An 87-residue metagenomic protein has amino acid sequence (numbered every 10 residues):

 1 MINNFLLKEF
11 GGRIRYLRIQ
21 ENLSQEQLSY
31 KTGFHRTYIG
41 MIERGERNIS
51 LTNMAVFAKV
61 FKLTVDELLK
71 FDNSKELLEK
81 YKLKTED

Functional and structural regions predicted by a protein language model:
M1-E9, L77-K80: A detector for short, charged/polar N-terminal pre-domain segments
G12-Q27, K31, K82-K84: Short basic helix-loop element that most often maps to the first helix and adjoining turn of HTH DNA-binding modules
I14, L28-S29, I39-I42, L68: Conserved hydrophobic/aromatic packing and binding residues within compact polymer-binding modules
I14, Q25, R36, L51-M54: Helix-turn-helix DNA-binding elements, focusing on the entry/boundary residues of the two helices that contact DNA
G33-R47: Recognition helix of helix-turn-helix/homeodomain-like DNA-binding domains that insert into the DNA major groove
N53-E67: DNA major-groove recognition helix of helix-turn-helix/homeodomain DNA-binding modules
L69-D87: Short, charged recognition helix plus adjacent turn of helix-turn-helix-like nucleic-acid-binding domains
